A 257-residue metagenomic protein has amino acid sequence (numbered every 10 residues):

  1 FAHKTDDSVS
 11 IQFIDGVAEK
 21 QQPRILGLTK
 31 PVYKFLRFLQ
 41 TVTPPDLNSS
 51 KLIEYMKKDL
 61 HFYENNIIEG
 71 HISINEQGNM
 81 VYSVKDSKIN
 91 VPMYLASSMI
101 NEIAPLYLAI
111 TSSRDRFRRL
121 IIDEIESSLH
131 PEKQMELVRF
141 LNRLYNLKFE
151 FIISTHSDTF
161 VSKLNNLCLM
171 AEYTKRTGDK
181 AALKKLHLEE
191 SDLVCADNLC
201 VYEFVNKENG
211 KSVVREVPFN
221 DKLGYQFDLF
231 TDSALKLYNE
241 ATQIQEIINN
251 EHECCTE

Functional and structural regions predicted by a protein language model:
F1-R119, F140, E190-E257: Phosphate-coordinating catalytic segments in nucleotide- and nucleic-acid-processing enzymes
R114-R116, Y145-N146, E172-K175: Post-Walker A helix-loop "phosphate-sensing" segment adjacent to the P-loop in P-loop NTPases
D123-I125: Walker B catalytic acidic pair
Q134-N146: Helical segment within the ABC ATPase nucleotide-binding domain
F149-S154: Conserved H-loop
H156-T159, L164: The feature captures the ABC ATPase H-loop/switch
M170-Y202: Short mixed-charge
